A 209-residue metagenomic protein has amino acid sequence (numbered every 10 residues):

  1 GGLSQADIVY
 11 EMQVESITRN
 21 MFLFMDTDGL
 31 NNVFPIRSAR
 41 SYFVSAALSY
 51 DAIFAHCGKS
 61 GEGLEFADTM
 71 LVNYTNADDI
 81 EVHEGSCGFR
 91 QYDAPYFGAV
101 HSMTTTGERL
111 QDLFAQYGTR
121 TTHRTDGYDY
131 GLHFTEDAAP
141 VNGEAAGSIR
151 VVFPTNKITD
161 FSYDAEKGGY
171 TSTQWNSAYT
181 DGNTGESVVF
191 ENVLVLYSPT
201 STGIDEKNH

Functional and structural regions predicted by a protein language model:
G1-Y10, E15-H209: A surface/extracellular/periplasmic glyco- and lipid-processing/surface-interacting theme
